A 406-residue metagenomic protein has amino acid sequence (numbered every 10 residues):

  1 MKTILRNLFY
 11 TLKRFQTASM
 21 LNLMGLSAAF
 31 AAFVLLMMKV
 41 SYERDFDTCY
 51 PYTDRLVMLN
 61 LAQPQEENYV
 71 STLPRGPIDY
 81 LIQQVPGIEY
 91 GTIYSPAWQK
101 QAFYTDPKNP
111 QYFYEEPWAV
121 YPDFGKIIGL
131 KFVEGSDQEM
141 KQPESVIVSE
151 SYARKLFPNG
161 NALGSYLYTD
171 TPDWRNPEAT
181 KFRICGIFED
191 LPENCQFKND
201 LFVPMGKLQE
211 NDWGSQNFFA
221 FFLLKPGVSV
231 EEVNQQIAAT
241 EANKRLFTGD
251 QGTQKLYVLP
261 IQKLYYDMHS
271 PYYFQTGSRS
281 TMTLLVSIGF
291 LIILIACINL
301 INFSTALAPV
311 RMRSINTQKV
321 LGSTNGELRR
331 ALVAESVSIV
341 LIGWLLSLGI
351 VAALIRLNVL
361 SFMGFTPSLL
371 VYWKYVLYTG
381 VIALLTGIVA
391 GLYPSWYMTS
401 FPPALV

Functional and structural regions predicted by a protein language model:
M1-L5, Y10-A18, Y50, A238-L291 (+3 more regions): Membrane-helix entry/capping segments
L5-L21, G25, A296-I339, S400-V406: Intracellular coupling helices
L12, N22, E43, L59 (+14 more regions): Generic structural signal for small/hydrophobic residues in well-ordered secondary structure, especially within
R14-R44: Short, strongly hydrophobic transmembrane alpha-helices
A31, L35, Y257, S336-F401: Small-residue-rich transmembrane alpha-helices
L36-Q101, Q111, Q209-E210, S215-F222 (+4 more regions): Membrane-proximal extracellular/periplasmic loop immediately following the first transmembrane helix
V85, Y94-A97, Q101, T105-Q142 (+1 more regions): The feature marks short, hydrophobic/small-residue-biased sequence motifs that occur predominantly
W118-E134, V146-G277: Mid-to-C-terminal secondary-structure elements that act as membrane-proximal/extracytoplasmic interface segments
